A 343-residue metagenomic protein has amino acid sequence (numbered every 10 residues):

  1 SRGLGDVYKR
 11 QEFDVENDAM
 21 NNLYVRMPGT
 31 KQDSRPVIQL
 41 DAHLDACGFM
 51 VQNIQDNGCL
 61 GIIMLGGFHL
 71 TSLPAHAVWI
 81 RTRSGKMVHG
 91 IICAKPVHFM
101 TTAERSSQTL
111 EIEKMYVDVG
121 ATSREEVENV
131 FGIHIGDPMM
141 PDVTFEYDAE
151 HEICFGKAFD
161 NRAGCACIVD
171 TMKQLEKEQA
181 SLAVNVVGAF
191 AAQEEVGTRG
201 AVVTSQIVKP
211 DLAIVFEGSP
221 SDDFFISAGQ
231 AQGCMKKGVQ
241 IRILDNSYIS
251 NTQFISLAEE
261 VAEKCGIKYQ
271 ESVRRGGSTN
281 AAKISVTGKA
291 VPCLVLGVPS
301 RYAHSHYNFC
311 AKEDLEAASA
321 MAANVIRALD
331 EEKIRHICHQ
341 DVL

Functional and structural regions predicted by a protein language model:
S1-L343: N-terminal hydrophobic/helix-forming segments and targeting peptides
